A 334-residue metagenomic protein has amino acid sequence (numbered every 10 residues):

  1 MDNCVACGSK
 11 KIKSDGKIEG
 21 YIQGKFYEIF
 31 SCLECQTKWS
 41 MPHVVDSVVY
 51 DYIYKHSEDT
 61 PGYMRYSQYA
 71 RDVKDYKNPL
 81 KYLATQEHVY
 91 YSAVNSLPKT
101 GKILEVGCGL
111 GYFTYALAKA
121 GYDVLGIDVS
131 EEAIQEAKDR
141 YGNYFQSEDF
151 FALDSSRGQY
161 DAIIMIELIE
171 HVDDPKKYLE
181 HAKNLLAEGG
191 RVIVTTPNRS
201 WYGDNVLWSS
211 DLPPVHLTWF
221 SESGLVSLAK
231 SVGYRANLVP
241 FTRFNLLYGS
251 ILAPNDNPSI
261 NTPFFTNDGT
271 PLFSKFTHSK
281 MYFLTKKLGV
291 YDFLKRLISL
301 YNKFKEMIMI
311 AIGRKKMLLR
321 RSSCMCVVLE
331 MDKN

Functional and structural regions predicted by a protein language model:
M1-I166, P175-L179, F241, T270-P271 (+1 more regions): Conserved N-terminal segment of class I S-adenosyl-L-methionine
D2, D15-I22, P240-N334: A C-terminal cap/extension of S-adenosyl-L-methionine-dependent methyltransferases that defines the acceptor-substrate
C7-K13, E222-F241: A SAM-dependent methyltransferase catalytic signature shared across enzymes that methylate proteins
K17-I18, F26-Y27, H43-V44, D204-W208 (+1 more regions): Short aromatic-enriched loop/helix-cap "lid" or pocket-rim segments at secondary-structure transitions that line
V124, V192-I193: A short hydrophobic/small-residue beta-strand
E167, H171, H216: Histidine-centered divalent metal-coordination motifs
K176-R191: A short glycine-rich, Lys/Arg-flanked "PGG" loop and its adjoining helix->strand segment in the class I
V194-A229, F244: Short, glycine-/aromatic-enriched active-site segment of Class I SAM-dependent methyltransferases
